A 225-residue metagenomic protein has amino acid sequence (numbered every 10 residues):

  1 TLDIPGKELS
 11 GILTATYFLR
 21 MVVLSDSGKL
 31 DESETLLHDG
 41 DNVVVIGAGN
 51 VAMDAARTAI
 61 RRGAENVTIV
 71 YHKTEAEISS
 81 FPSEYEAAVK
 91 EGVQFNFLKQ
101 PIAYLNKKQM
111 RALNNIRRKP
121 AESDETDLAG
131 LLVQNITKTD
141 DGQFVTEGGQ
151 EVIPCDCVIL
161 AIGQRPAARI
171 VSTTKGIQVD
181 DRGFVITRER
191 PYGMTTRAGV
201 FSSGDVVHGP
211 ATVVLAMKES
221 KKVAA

Functional and structural regions predicted by a protein language model:
T1-I4: Small-residue-rich anion-binding loops in enzyme active sites
E8-G40, R111-A112, K119-A121, E125 (+1 more regions): FAD-site-proximal beta/loop scaffold in flavoenzymes
L13, Q94-N96, L132, F201: General small-molecule cofactor/ligand-binding pocket signal
G28-A64: Rossmann-like NAD(P)H-binding beta-loop-alpha module
A56-A103, A121: Rossmann-like dinucleotide-binding cores of NAD(P)H-dependent redox enzymes
L98-M110, E122-T126, I136: A conserved short coil-to-beta-strand element within the FAD-binding core of flavoproteins
V206-A225: A conserved FAD-binding loop/helix module that cradles the flavin
